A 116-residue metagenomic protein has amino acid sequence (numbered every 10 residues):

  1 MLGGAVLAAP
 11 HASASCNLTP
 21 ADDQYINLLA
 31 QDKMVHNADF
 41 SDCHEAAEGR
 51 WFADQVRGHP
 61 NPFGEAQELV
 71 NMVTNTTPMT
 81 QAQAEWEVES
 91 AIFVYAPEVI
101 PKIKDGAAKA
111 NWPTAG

Functional and structural regions predicted by a protein language model:
G3-L18: C-terminal region of N-terminal signal peptides and the immediate post-cleavage residues of exported proteins
S15-D54: N-terminal secretory signal peptides
D54-G116: Extracytosolic low-complexity repeat regions of secreted or lipid-anchored proteins
